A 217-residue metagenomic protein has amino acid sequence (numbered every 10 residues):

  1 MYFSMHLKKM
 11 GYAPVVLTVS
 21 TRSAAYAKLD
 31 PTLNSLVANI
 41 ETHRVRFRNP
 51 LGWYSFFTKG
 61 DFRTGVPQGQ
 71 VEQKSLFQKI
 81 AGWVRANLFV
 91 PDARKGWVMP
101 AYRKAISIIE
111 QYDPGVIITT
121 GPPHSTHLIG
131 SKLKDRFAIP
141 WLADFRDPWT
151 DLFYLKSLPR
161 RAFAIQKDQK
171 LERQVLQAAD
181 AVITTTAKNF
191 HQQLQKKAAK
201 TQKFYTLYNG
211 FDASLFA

Functional and structural regions predicted by a protein language model:
M1-M10: Short amphipathic alpha-helix
F3, S125-L128, K132-R136, W149-T150 (+1 more regions): Membrane-proximal helix-turn-helix segments that form the acceptor-binding/catalytic region of lipid-linked
V19-M99: A conserved catalytic-core segment of Leloir-type glycosyltransferases
E41, D180-A181, K203: Well-ordered beta-strand positions
L51-F56, L194, F211-A217: Acidic anion/phosphate-binding donor-loop and adjacent secondary structure in glycosyltransferase catalytic cores
E72-S75, A101, A105-T126, R136-L142: Short N-terminal targeting/anchoring amphipathic segment
F145-P148, Y208-N209: Histidine-centered beta-alpha loop that forms part of the nucleotide-sugar donor binding/catalytic region in diverse
K188, L207-G210: Carbohydrate-associated surface elements
